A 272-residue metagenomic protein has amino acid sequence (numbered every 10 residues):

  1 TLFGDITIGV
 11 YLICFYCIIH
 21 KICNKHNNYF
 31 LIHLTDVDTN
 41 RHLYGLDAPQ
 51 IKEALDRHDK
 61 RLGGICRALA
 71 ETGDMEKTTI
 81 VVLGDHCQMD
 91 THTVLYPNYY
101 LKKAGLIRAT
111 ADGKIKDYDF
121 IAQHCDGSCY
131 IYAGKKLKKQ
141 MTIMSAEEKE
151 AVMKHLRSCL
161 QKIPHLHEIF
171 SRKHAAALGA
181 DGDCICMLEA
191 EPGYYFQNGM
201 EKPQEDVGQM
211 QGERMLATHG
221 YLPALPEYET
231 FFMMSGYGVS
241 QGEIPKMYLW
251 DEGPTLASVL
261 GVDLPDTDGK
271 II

Functional and structural regions predicted by a protein language model:
T1, T7-K25, A133-K138, I143-E147 (+2 more regions): Formylglycine-dependent sulfatase
T1-P49, R57, A133, Q197: His/Asp/Glu-rich, glycine-adjacent segments that coordinate divalent cations and/or stabilize oxyanion chemistry on
F3-D5, G9, C14-F15, K52-K60 (+1 more regions): Acidic, His- and aromatic-enriched active-site or binding-groove loops in soluble protein domains that engage sugars
C17-N28, T35, K60, G236-Y237 (+2 more regions): …; additionally, a secondary subgroup of soluble metalloenzymes is captured
N28-T35, I51-I65, D74-C87, I131 (+3 more regions): Beta-strand elements within well-structured catalytic alpha/beta cores of enzymes that handle phosphate/sulfate esters
E53, A111-G127, K139-K154, P223 (+3 more regions): A short beta-strand-to-alpha-helix junction
I65, L69-D206, E213: Secreted, luminal/periplasmic, and some membrane-associated catalytic domains that remodel anionic oxygen-ester
M200-G253, G261: Low-complexity, glycine/alanine/valine/leucine- and proline-rich hydrophobic stretches
